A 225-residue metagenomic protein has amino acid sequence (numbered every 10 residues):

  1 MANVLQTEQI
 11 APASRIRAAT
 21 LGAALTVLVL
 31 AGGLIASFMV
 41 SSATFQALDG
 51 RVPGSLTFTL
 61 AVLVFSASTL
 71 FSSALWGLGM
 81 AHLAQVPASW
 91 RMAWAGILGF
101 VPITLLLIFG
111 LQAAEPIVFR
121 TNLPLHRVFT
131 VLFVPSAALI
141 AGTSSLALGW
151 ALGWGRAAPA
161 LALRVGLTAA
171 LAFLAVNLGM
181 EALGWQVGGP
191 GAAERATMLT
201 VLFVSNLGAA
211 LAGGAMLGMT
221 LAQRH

Functional and structural regions predicted by a protein language model:
A2-H225: Juxtamembrane/disordered regions of integral membrane proteins
